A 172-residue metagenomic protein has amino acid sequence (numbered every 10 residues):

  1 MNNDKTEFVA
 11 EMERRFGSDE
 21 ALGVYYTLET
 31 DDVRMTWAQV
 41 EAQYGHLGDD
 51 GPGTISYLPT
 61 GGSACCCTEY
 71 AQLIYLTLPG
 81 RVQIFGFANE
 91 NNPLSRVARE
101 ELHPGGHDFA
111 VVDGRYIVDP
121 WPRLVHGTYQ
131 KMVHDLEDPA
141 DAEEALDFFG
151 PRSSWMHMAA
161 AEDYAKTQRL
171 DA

Functional and structural regions predicted by a protein language model:
N2-A172: A structural boundary/capping signal
